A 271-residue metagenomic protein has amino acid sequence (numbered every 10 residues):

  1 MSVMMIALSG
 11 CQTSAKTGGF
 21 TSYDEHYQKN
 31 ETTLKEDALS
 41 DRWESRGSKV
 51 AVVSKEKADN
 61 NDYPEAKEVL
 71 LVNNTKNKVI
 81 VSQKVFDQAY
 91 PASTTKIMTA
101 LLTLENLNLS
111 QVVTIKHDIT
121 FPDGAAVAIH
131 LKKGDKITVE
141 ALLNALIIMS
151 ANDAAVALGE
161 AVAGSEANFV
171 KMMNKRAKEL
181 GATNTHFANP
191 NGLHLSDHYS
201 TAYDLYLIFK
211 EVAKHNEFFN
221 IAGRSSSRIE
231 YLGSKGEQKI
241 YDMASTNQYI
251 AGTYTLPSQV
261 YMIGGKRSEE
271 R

Functional and structural regions predicted by a protein language model:
M1-V3: Sec-dependent N-terminal signal peptides
M5-L8: Bacterial Sec-type N-terminal signal peptides, specifically the leucine/valine-rich hydrophobic h-region
C11-Q12, A182-T183, D197-Y199, D204-E269: Domain-terminus/edge residues, biased toward the C-terminal soluble/receptor-binding domains of extracytoplasmic
S14-Y203, L207-N216: Active-site-adjacent loops and short helices of periplasmic peptidoglycan-processing enzymes
V72, E270-R271: Low-complexity, intrinsically disordered or weakly predicted helical/coil tracts enriched in serine/threonine
